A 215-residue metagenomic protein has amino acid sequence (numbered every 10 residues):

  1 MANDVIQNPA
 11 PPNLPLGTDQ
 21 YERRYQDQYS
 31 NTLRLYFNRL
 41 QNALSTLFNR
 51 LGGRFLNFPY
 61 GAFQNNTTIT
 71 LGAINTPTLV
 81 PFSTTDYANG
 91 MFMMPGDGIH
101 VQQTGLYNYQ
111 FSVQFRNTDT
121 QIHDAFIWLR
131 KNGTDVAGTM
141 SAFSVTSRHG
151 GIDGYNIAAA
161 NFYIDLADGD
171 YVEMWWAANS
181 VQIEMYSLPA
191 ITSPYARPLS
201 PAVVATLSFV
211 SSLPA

Functional and structural regions predicted by a protein language model:
M1-R24, L213-A215: Short, intrinsically disordered N-terminal pre-domain segments
A2-D4, Q26-S30, R34-A215: Extracellular jelly-roll beta-sandwich "head" domains, especially the C-terminal globular C1q domain
